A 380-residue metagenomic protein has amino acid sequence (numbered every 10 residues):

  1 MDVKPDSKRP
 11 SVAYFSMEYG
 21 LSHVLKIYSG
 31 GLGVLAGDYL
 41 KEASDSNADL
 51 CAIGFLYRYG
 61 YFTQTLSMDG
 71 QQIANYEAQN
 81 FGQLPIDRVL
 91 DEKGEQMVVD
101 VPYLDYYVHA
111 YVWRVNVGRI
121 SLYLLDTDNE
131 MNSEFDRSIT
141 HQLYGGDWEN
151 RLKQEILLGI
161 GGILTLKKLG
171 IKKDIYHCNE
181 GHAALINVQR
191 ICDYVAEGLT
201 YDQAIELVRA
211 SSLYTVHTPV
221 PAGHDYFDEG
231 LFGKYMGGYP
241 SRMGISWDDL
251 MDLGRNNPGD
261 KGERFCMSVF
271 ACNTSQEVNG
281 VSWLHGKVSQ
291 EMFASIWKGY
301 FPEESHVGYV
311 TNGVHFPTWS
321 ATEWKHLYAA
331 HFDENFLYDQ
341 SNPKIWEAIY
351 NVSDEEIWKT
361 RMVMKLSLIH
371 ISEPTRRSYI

Functional and structural regions predicted by a protein language model:
M1-E18, N116-D136: Conserved oxyanion/phosphate-binding beta-strand-loop segments in alpha/beta enzyme cores
M1-K4, W324-L368: Extended, charge-enriched "interface" segments that sit outside catalytic cores
F15, G20, V24-K41, D45 (+2 more regions): Segments forming glycine/polar-rich beta-alpha architectures that bind adenosine-containing cofactors
S22-I53, N132, Y144-C178: A conserved hydrophobic secondary-structure block that centers on an alpha-helix together with its immediately flanking
D69-V115, G280-V288: Extended, Lys/Arg-enriched charged tracts that mediate electrostatic binding to polyanionic substrates
H177, Q276-S282: A short beta-strand/loop micro-motif in the catalytic core of glycosyltransferases that engages the nucleotide-sugar
Q203-Y214, V220, W247-E277, S305 (+3 more regions): Membrane-proximal helix-turn-helix segments that form the acceptor-binding/catalytic region of lipid-linked
I369-I380: Single conserved hydrophobic/aromatic residue that forms the stacking wall/gate of nucleotide- or nucleobase-binding
